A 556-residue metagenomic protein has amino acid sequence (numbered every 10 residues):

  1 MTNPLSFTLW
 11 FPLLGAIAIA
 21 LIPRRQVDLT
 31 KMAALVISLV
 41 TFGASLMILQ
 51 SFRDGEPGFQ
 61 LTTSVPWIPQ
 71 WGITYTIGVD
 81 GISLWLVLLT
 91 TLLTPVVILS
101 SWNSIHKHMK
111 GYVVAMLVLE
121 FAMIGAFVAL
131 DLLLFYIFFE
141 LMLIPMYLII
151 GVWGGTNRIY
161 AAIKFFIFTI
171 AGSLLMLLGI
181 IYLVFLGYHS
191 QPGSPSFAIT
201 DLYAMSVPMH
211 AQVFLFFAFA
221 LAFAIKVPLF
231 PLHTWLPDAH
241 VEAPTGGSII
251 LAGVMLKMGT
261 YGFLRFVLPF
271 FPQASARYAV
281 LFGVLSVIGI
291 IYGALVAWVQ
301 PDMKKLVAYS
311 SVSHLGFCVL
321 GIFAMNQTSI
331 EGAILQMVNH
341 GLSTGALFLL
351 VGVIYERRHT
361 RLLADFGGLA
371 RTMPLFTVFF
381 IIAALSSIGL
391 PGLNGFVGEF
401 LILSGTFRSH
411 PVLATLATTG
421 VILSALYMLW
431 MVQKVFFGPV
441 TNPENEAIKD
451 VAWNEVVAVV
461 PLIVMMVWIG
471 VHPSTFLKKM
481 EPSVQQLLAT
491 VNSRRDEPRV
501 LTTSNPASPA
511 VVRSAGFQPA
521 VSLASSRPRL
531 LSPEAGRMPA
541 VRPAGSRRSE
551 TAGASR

Functional and structural regions predicted by a protein language model:
M1, G78, I124-L130, L264-Y278 (+2 more regions): Helix-coil boundary and interhelical linker segments in multi-pass alpha-helical membrane proteins
M1-P4, L21-V114, Q191-A204, A507 (+2 more regions): Transmembrane helix-loop-helix hairpins at membrane boundaries of multipass inner-membrane proteins
F7-L21, L35-I48, L89-S101, L119-E120 (+6 more regions): Central hydrophobic cores of alpha-helical transmembrane segments in multi-pass inner-membrane proteins across all
A16-V27, T94-H106, L148-N157, K226-V241 (+2 more regions): C-terminal ends of transmembrane helices
R25-V27, V114-V118, A122-A211, V296-Y309 (+1 more regions): Alpha-helical multi-pass transmembrane bundles of energy-transducing inner-membrane proteins
F52-T74, L174-H233, D238, F263-L281 (+5 more regions): Juxtamembrane/interfacial segments at transmembrane-helix boundaries in multi-pass membrane proteins
F230, T344-L347, T415-A447: Predominantly late transmembrane helices and immediately cytosolic-facing juxtamembrane segments
S493-R537, R542-A544, A552-S555: Intrinsic, low-complexity polybasic segments
